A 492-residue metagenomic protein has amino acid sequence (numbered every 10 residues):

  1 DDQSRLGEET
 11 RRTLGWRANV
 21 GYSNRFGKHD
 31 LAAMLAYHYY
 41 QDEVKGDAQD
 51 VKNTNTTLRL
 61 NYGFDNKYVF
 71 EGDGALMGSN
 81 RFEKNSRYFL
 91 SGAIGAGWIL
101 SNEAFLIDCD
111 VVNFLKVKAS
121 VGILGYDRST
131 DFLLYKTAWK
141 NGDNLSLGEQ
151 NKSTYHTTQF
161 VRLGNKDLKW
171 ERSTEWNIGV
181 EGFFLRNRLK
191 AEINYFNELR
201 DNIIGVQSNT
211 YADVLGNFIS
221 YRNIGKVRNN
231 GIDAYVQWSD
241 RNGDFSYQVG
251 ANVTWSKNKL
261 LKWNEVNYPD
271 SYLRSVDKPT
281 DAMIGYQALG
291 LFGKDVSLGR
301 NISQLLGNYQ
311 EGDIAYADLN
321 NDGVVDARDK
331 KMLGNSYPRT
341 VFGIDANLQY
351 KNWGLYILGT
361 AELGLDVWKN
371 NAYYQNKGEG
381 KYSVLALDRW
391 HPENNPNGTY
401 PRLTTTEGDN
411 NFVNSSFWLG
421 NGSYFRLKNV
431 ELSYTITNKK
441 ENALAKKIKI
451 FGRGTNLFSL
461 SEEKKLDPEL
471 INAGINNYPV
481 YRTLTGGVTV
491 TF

Functional and structural regions predicted by a protein language model:
D1-M283, N414, L419-F492: Extracellular/periplasmic, surface-exposed regions of secreted and cell-surface proteins
L6, G343-I344: Short secondary-structure capping/turn segments at boundaries of alpha-helices and beta-strands
N151-V161, L199-K226, K257-Y337, D345 (+1 more regions): Surface-exposed, extracytoplasmic segments of Gram-negative outer-membrane nutrient-acquisition systems
G243, K351-L355: Short glycine/proline-enriched coil/turn segments at helix->beta-strand junctions
L348: Short, structured surface segments that line ligand/substrate-binding pockets
